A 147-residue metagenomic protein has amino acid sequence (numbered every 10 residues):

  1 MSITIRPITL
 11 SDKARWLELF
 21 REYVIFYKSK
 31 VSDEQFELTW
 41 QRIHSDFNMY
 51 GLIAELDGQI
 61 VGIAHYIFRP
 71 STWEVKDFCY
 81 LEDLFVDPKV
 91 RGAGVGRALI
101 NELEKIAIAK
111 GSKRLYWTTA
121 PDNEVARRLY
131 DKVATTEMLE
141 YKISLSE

Functional and structural regions predicted by a protein language model:
T4-E18: A short beta-loop-alpha structural element at the N-terminal edge of CoA-dependent acyl/N-acetyltransferase catalytic
L17-R42: Conserved GNAT-fold acetyl-CoA-binding loop/helix
Q41-I53, Y80: A short helix-loop-beta-strand connector motif used in the catalytic cores of GNAT acetyltransferases and, in some
I53, Q59-I67: Conserved beta-strand in the GNAT
V90, G94-E102: Conserved acetyl-CoA pyrophosphate-binding loop and the N-cap/start of the following alpha-helix in GNAT-like
R97, P121-L139: Conserved active-site alpha-helix within GNAT-family acetyltransferase domains
I108-T118: Conserved GNAT acetyl-CoA-binding A-motif
Y116-A126, S144-S146: Conserved beta-strand-loop-alpha-helix junction that forms the acyl-donor binding cleft
